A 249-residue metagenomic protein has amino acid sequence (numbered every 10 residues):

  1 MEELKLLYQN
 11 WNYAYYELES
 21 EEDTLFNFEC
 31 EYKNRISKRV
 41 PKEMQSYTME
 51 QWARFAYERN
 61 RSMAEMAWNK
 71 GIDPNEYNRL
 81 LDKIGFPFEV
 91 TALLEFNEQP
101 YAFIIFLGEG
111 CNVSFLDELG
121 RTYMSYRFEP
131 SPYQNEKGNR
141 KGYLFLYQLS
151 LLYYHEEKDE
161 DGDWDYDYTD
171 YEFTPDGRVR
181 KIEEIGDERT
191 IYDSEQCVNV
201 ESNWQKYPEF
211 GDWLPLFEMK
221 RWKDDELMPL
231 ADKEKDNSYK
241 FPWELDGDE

Functional and structural regions predicted by a protein language model:
M1-N78, L152-E249: Long terminal segments
L80-F86, L93-N97, I105-C111, E118-L119 (+1 more regions): Acidic, low-complexity, intrinsically disordered interaction modules
I84, F103-I104, Q148-L149, Y168 (+1 more regions): Generic beta-strand hydrophobic packing signal
E89-L93, V113-D117, Q148-Y154, Y168-E172: Hydrophobic/aromatic beta-strand elements that line small-molecule binding cavities or substrate pockets in beta-rich
N97-A102, L119-M124, L144-L146, W164-Y166 (+1 more regions): A short glycine-rich beta-turn/N-cap micro-motif
F103-E109, S114-D117, M124-Y133, E172 (+1 more regions): Beta-turn initiation residues at beta-strand->coil junctions
N112-F115, N135-L146, I191-E195: A short, polar/proline- and glycine-enriched secondary-structure boundary/capping micro-motif
S125-D170: An exposed acidic His-Trp-rich patch
